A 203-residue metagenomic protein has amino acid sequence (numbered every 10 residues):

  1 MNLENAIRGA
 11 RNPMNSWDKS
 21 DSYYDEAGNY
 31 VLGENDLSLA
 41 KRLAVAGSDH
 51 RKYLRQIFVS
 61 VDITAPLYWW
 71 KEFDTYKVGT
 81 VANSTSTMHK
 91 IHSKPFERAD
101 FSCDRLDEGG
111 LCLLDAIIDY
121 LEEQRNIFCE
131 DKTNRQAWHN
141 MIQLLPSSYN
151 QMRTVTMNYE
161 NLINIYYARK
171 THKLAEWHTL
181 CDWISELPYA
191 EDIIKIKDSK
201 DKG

Functional and structural regions predicted by a protein language model:
M1-G203: Family-specific signature for flavin-dependent thymidylate synthase
